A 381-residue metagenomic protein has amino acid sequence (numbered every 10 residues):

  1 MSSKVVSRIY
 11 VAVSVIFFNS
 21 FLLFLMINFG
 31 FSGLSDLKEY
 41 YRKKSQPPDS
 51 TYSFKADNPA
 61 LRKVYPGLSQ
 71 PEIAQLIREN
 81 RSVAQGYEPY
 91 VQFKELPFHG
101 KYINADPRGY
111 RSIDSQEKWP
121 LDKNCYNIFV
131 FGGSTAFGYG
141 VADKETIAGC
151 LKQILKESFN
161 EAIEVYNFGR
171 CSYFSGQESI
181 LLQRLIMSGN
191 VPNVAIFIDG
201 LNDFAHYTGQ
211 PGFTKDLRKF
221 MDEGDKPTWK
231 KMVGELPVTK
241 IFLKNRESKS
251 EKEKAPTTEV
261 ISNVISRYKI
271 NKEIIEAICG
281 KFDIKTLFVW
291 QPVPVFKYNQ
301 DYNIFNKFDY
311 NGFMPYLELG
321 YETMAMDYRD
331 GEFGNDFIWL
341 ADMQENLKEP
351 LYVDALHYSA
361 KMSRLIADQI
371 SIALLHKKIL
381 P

Functional and structural regions predicted by a protein language model:
M1-R8: N-terminal Lys/Arg-rich, disordered targeting/topogenic segments
A12-F29: Hydrophobic membrane-insertion alpha-helices, especially the h-region of bacterial N-terminal signal peptides
L23, F31-S35, Y328-D336, L351-P381: Histidine-centered active-site loop/cap adjacent to the catalytic His in serine esterases/O-acetyl transfer systems
Y41-F54, G200-R329, E345-E349: Serine-dependent acyl-ester chemistry module
K43-I154, S158, N346-L347: Membrane/wall-proximal cationic-aromatic binding patches
Q92-N104, D122, N127-F129, T135-W229: Conserved SGNH/GDSL esterase-like catalytic core that processes O-acyl groups on lipids and polysaccharides
N167-G169, W290-Q291, W339-D342: Residue-level recognition of beta-strand->loop/alpha-helix junctions
S175, S179, I265, K269 (+1 more regions): Short, amphipathic alpha-helical "lid/cap" segments that border enzyme active or binding sites
